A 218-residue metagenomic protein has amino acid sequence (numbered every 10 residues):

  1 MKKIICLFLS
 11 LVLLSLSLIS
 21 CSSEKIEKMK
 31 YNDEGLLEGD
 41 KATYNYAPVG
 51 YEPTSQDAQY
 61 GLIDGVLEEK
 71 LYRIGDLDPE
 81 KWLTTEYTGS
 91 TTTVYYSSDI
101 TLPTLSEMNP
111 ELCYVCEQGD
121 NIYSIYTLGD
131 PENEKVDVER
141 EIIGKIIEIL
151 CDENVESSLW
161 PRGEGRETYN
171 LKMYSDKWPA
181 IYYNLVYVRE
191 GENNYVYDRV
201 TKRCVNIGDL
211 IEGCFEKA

Functional and structural regions predicted by a protein language model:
M1-L9: Positively charged n-region of N-terminal signal peptides that target proteins for export
S17-S20: C-terminal motif of bacterial Sec signal peptides marking the signal peptidase cleavage site
S22-A218: Function-determining sites in protein domains
